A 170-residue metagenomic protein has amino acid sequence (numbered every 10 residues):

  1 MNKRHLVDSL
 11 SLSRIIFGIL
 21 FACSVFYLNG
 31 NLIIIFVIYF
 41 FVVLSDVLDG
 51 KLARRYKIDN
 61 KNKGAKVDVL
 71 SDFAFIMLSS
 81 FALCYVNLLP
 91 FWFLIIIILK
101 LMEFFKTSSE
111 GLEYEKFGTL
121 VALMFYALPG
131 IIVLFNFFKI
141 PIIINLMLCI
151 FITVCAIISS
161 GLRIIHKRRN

Functional and structural regions predicted by a protein language model:
M1-N2, C23, V37, N170: Polar low-complexity intrinsically disordered regions
N2-R4, V69-N170: A feature for the membrane-embedded catalytic helix bundles of lipid/isoprenoid biosynthetic enzymes
S9-K63, S79-S80, W92-I95, L101-M102 (+1 more regions): Membrane-embedded alpha-helical segments that form the functional core of polytopic membrane enzymes, especially those
N62-L70: Short, non-helical or kinked segments that cap or interrupt transmembrane helices
